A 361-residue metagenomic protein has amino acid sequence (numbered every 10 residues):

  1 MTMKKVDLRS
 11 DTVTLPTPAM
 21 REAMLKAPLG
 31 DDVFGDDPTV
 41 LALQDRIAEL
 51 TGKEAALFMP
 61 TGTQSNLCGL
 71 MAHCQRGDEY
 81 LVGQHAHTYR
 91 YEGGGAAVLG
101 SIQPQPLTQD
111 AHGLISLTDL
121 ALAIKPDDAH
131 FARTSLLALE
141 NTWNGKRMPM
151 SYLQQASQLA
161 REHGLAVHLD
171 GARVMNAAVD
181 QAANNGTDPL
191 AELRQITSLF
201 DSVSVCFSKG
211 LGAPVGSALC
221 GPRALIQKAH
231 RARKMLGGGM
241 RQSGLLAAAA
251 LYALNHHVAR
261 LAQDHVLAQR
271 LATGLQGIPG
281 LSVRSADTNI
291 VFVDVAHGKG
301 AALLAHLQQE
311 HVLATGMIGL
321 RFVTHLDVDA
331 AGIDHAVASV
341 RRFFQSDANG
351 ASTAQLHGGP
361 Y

Functional and structural regions predicted by a protein language model:
T2-H297, A301-V328, A336-Y361: Conserved PLP-enzyme active-site core in the AAT-like
